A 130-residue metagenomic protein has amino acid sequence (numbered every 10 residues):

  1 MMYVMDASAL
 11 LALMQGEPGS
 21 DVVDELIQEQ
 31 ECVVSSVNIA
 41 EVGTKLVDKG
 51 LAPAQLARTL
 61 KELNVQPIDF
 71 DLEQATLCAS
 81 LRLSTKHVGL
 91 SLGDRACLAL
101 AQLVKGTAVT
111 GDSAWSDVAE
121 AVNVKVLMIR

Functional and structural regions predicted by a protein language model:
M1, E29-C32, N64-Q66, Q102-T107: Short active-site oxyanion
M1-V34, L46-R58: Short, well-structured N-terminal submotif of metal-dependent ribonuclease cores
A9-L10, N38, Q74, A96-C97 (+1 more regions): Alpha-helix capping/helix-boundary segments
A12, P67, L90, A108: Conserved SAM-binding loop
S20, I39, P53, A75-C78: A general structural signal for well-ordered alpha-helical segments in protein cores
S35, F70, G93, G111: Replace "coordinates the UDP/GDP/TDP-sugar" with "coordinates nucleotide-activated sugar donors
N64-K86: Acidic catalytic patch
L98, Q102-R130: Acidic, PIN/NYN-like endoribonuclease modules and their adjacent C-terminal/linker elements
